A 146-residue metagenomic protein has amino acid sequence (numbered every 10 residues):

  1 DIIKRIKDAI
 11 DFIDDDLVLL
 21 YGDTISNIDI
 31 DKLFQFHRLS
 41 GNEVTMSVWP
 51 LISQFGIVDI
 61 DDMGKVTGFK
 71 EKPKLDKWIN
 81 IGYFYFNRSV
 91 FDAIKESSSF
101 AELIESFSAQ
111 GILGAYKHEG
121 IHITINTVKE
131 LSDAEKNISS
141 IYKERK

Functional and structural regions predicted by a protein language model:
D1-I60, A93: Conserved beta-loop-beta/alpha segment of the NTase-like Rossmann-fold superfamily that binds/positions NTPs
L17-V18, I25, F34-R38, P50-S53 (+1 more regions): Catalytic-core segments of class I nucleotidyltransferases/pyrophosphorylases that form NMP-activated intermediates
